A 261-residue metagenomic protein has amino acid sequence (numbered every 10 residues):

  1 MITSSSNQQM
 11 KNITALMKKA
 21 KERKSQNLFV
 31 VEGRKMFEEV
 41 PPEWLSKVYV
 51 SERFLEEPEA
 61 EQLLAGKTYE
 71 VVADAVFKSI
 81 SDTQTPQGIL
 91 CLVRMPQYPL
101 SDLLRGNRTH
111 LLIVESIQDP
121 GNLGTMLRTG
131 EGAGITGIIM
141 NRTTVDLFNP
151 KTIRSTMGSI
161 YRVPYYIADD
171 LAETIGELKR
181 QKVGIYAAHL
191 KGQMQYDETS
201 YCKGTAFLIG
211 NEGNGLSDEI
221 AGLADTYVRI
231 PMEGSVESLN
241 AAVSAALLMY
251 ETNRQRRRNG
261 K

Functional and structural regions predicted by a protein language model:
M1-E57, T144-V145: Boundary-proximal intrinsically disordered activation/regulatory segments immediately upstream of a helical core
M1-S4, T68-A73, P164-L171: Short acidic-hydrophobic, aromatic-tinged amphipathic segments that line or gate anion-handling sites
L64-R94: Glycine/small-residue-rich loop that forms an oxyanion/phosphate-binding "nest" at active or ligand-binding sites
V72-A73, E115, N141-R142, P164 (+1 more regions): Short beta->alpha connector loops at strand-helix junctions that form conserved, small/polar/Pro-enriched
I89, V93-G106, T144: Acidic/glycine-rich phosphate/pyrophosphate-binding loops and surrounding catalytic core that coordinate Mg2+
L103-G192: RNA substrate-binding interface of SAM-dependent RNA methyltransferases
G132-A133, L147, T152-I160, D218-K261: Structured adenosyl-cofactor binding patch, chiefly the S-adenosyl-L-methionine
Y186-S235: Active-site/ligand-binding-proximal alpha/beta "capping" segment
